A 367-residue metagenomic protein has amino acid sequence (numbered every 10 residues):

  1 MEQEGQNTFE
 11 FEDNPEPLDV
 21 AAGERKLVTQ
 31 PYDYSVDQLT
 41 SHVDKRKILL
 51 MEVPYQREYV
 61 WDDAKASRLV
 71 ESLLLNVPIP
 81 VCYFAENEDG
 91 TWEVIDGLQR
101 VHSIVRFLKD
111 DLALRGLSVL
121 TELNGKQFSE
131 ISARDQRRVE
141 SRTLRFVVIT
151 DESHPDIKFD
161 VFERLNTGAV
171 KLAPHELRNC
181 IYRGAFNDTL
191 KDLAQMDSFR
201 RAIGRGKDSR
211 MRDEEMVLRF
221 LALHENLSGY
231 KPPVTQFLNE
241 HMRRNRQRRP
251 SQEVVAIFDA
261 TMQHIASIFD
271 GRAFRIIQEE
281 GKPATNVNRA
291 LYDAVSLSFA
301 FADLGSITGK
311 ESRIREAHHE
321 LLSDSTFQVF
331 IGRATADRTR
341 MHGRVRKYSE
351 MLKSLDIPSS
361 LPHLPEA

Functional and structural regions predicted by a protein language model:
E2-S41, L50-R243, T308, R315-E320 (+2 more regions): Basic- and aromatic-enriched surface patches that contact anionic nucleotides/nucleic acids
F107, L223-L227, R244-Q247, I268-G271 (+1 more regions): Amphipathic alpha-helical interaction surfaces
R210, S251-F258, A284-Y292, I307 (+2 more regions): Short amphipathic alpha-helix initiation/capping segments at coil-to-helix junctions
V234-A284, L291: Small-residue-rich helix-loop
S251-D259, A336-P362: Long, highly charged low-complexity segments enriched in Glu/Asp and Lys/Arg with interspersed Ser/Thr
R275-T326: C-terminal hydrophobic structural anchor segments that stabilize assembly/packing rather than catalytic chemistry
